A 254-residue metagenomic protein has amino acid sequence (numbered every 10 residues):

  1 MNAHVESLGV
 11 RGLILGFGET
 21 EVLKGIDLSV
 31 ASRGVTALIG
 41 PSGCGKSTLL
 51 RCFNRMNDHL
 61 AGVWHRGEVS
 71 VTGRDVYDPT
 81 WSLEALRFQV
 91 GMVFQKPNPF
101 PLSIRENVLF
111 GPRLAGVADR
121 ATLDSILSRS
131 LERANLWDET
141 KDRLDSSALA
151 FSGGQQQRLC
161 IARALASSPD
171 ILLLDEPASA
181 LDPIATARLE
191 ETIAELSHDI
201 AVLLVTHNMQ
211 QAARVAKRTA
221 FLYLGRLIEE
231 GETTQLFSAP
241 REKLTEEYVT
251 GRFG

Functional and structural regions predicted by a protein language model:
E68, R74-D75, R120-D142: Conserved ABC ATPase "signature" region
E68-A85, D145, L236: ABC ATPase NBD Q-loop/coupling interface
R105-L114, D124, S128, A216: Short helical segment in ABC ATPase nucleotide-binding domains corresponding to the A-loop/adjacent helical element
S167, H198: Conserved signature/switch motifs of ABC ATPase nucleotide-binding domains
L172-D175: Catalytic Walker B motif of ABC-type/P-loop ATPase nucleotide-binding domains
E230-G231: ABC ATPase "signature
